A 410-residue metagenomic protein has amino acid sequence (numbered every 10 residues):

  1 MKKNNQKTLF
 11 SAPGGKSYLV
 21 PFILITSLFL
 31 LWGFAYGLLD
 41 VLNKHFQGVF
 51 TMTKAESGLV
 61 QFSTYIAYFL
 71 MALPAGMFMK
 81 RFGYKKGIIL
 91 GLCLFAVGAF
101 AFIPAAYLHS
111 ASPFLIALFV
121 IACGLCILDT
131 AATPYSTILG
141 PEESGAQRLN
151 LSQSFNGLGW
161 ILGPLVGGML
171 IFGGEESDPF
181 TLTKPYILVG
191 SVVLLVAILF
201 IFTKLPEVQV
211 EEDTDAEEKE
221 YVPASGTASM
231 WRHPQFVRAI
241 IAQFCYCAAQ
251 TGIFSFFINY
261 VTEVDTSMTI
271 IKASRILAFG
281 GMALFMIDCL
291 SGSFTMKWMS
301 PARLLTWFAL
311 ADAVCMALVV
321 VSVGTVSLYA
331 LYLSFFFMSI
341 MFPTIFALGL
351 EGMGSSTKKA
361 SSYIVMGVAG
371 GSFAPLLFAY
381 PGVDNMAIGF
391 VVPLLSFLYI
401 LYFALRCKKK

Functional and structural regions predicted by a protein language model:
M1-L28, W32, A228: Cytosolic juxtamembrane N-terminal segment immediately preceding the first transmembrane helix of multi-pass
V20-G48, A132-T133, I253-V261: Extracytoplasmic
L39-N43, A228-A278: Extracytoplasmic gate region of multi-pass secondary transporters
L59-M77, A278-S291: Central cavity-lining transmembrane alpha-helices of secondary-active solute carriers, predominantly the Major
M71-Y84, I171, I287-P301, G382: Helix-to-loop junctions at the C-terminal end of transmembrane segments in multipass secondary transporters
C93-L108, L310-V323: C-terminal ends and interior cores of transmembrane alpha-helices in multi-pass membrane transporters/permeases
I127-P141, S339-G354: Intracellular juxtamembrane helix-capping segments at the cytosolic ends of symmetry-related transmembrane helices
E142-E143, R148-L205: Helix-loop-helix hairpin linking two adjacent transmembrane segments in secondary transporters
